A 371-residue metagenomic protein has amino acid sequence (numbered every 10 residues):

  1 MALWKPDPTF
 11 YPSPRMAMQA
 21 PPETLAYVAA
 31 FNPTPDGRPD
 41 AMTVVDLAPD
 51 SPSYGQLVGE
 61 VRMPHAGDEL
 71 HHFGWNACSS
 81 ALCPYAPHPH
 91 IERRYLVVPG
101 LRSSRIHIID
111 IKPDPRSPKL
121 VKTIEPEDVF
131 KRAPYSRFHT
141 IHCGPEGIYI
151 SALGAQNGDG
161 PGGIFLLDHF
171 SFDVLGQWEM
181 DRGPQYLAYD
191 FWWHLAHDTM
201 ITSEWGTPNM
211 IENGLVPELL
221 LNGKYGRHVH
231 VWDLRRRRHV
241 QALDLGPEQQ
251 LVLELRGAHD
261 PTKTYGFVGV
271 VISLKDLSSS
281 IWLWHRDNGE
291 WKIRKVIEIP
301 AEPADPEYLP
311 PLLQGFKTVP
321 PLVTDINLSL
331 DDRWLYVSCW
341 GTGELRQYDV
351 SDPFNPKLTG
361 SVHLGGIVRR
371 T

Functional and structural regions predicted by a protein language model:
A2-P22, E69-E92, P134-P145, W192-D198 (+3 more regions): Structural signature of eukaryotic scaffold interfaces centered on beta-propeller domains
A2-P6, M18-I91, V97-E125, D159 (+1 more regions): Beta-propeller domains
R15, A20-P21, Y27-G37, C83-R94 (+4 more regions): Short, conserved, GDST-rich strand-edge loop motifs in beta-rich repeat architectures
P39, G55, S103, G160-G163 (+4 more regions): A detector of repeated loop/turn-to-beta-strand junctions in beta-rich toroidal repeat architectures
V44-S53, I108-K119, H169-F172, V231-R237 (+2 more regions): Short loop/turn segments immediately following beta-strands, especially the blade-tip and inter-blade linker loops
Q56-N76, V121-P134, Q177-Y186, H239-Q250 (+2 more regions): Surface-exposed loop and turn segments in beta-propeller and other repeat-based domains that flank or scaffold
D110-L195: Asp-box/WD-like beta-propeller blade repeats and closely related beta-sheet repeat scaffolds
D181-Q347, P353: Beta-propeller domains
